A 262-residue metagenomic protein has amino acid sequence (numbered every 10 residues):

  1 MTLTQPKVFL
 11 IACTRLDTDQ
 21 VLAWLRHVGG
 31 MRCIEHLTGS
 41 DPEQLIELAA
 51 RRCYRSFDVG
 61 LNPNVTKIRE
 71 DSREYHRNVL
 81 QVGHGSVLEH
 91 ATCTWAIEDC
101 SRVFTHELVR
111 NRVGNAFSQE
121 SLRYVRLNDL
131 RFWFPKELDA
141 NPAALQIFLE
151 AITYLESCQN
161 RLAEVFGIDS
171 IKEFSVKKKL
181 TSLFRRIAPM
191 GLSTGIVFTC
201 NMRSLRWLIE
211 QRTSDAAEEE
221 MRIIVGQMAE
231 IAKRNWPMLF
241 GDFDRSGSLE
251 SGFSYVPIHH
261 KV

Functional and structural regions predicted by a protein language model:
M1-V262: Family-specific signature for flavin-dependent thymidylate synthase
